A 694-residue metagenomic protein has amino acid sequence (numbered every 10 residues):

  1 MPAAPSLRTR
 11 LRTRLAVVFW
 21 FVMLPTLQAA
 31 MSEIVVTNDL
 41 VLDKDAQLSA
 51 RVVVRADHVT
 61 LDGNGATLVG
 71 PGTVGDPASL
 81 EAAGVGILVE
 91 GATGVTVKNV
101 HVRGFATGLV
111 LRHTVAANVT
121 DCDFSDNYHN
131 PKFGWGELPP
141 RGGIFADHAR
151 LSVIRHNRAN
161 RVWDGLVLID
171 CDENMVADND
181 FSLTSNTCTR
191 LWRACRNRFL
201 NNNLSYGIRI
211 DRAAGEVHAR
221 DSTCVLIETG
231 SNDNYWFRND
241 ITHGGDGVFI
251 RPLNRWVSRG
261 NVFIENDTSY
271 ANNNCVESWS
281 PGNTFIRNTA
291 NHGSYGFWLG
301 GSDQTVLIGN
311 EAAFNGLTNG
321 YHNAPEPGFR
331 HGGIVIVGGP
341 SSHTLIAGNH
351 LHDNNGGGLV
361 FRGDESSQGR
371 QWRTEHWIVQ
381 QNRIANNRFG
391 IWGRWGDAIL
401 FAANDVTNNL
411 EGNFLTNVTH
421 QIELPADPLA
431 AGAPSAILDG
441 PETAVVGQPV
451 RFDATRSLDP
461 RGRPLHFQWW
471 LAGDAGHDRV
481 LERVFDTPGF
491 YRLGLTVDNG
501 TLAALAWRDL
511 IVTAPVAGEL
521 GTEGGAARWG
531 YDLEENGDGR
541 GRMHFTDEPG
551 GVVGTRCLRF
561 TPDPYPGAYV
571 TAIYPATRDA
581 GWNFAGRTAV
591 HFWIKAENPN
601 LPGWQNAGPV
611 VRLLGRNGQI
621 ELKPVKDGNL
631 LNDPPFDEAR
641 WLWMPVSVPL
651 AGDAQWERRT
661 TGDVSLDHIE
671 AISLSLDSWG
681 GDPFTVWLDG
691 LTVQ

Functional and structural regions predicted by a protein language model:
A3, T513-Q694: Beta-rich carbohydrate-recognition modules and glycan-binding surfaces
E33, D39, D45, R51 (+24 more regions): Detector for repetitive beta-architecture
I34-V35, Q47-T60, G70-K98, R103-A116 (+1 more regions): Extracellular beta-strand-rich solenoid/capping regions of secreted or surface-exposed proteins that bind or remodel
L48-R51, D76-L88, G104-T107, K132-D147 (+12 more regions): Extracellular beta-strand/beta-solenoid scaffold signature
D453-R461: Acidic, Ser/Thr
H466-R483: Surface-exposed, flexible coil segments in extracellular/virion-facing regions
